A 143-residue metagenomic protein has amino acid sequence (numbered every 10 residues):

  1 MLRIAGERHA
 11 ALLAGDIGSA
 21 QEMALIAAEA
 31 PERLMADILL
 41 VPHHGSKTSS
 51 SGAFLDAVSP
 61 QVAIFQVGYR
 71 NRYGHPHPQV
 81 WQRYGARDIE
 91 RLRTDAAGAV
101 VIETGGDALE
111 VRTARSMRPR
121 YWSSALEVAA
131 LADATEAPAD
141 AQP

Functional and structural regions predicted by a protein language model:
M1-P76: Active-site-proximal loop/helix segments of hydrolase catalytic cores
Y69-P143: Binuclear metal-ion centers of metallo-dependent hydrolases, dominated by the metallo-beta-lactamase
